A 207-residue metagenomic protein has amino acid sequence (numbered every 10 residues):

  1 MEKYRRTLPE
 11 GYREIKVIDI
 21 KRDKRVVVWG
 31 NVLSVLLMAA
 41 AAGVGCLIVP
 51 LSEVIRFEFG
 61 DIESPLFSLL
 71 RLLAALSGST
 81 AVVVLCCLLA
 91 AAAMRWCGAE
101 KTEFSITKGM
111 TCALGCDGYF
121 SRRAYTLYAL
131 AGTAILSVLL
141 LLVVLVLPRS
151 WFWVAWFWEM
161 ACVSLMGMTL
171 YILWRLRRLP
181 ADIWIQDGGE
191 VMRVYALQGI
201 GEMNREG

Functional and structural regions predicted by a protein language model:
E2-E53, T111-A196: Metalloprotease/metallohydrolase-associated module, dominated by Zn2+-dependent proteases
L51-I62: Membrane-interface helix termini and inter-helical loops of multi-pass transporters
V54-R56, A75-L76, C87: Short acidic/polar alpha-helix capping motifs at helix-coil junctions
D61-L76, S150-C162: Hydrophobic alpha-helical transmembrane segments
A74-S79, Y128: Alpha-helical transmembrane segments of multi-pass integral membrane proteins
G78-R95, G132: Active-site recognition of the HExxH zinc-binding catalytic motif
C87-G118: Small-residue-rich helix-interface/hinge motifs
L140, L197-G207: Hydrophobic alpha-helical transmembrane segments
